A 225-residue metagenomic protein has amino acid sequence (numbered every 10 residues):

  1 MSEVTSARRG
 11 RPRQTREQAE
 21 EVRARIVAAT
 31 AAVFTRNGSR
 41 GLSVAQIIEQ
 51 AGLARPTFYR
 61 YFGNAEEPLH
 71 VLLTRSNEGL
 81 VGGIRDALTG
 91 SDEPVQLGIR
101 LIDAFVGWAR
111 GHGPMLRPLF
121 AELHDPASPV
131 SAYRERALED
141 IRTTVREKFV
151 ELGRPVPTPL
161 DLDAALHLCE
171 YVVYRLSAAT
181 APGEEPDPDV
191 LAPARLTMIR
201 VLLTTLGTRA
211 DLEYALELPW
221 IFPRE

Functional and structural regions predicted by a protein language model:
M1-N37, G41-Q50, E67-H70: Basic, helix-initiating cap at the start of DNA-binding domains
M1-R9, G107, T143-V150, R175-E225: C-terminal peripheral helix-coil segments that are non-catalytic and often amphipathic
F34, F62, E66-S76, L119 (+1 more regions): Alpha-helical DNA-contacting segments of helix-turn-helix folds
S43, R117-F120, S131, E185 (+1 more regions): Short, hydrophobic secondary-structure boundary micro-motifs
G52-F62: Short hydrophobic/aromatic patch on the recognition helix
V71, R85-G111, A165, A192-R195: Hydrophobic alpha-helical connector segments
E78-G82, W108, S128-G153, P159-R175 (+2 more regions): Amphipathic alpha-helical packing segments from all-alpha helical-bundle domains
A109-S128, R146, Y174-A181: Amphipathic alpha-helical segments used for helix-helix packing
